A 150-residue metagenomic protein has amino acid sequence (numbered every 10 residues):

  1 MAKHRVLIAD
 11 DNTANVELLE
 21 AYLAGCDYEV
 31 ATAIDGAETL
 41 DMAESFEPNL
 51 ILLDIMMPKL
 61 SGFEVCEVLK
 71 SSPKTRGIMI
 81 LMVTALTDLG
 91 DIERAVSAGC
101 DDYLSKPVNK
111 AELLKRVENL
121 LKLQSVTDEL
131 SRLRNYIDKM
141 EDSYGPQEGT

Functional and structural regions predicted by a protein language model:
R5, T13-I34, L120: Two-component/phosphorelay signaling modules centered on CheY-like receiver
F46-L52: Active-site beta3 strand of CheY-like receiver
M57, I80: Receiver (REC) domain active-site loop signature in two-component systems and cognate sites in sensor histidine kinases
P58, K106: A Lys-centered signature of the CheY-like receiver
V108-V117, L121: C-terminal output helix
